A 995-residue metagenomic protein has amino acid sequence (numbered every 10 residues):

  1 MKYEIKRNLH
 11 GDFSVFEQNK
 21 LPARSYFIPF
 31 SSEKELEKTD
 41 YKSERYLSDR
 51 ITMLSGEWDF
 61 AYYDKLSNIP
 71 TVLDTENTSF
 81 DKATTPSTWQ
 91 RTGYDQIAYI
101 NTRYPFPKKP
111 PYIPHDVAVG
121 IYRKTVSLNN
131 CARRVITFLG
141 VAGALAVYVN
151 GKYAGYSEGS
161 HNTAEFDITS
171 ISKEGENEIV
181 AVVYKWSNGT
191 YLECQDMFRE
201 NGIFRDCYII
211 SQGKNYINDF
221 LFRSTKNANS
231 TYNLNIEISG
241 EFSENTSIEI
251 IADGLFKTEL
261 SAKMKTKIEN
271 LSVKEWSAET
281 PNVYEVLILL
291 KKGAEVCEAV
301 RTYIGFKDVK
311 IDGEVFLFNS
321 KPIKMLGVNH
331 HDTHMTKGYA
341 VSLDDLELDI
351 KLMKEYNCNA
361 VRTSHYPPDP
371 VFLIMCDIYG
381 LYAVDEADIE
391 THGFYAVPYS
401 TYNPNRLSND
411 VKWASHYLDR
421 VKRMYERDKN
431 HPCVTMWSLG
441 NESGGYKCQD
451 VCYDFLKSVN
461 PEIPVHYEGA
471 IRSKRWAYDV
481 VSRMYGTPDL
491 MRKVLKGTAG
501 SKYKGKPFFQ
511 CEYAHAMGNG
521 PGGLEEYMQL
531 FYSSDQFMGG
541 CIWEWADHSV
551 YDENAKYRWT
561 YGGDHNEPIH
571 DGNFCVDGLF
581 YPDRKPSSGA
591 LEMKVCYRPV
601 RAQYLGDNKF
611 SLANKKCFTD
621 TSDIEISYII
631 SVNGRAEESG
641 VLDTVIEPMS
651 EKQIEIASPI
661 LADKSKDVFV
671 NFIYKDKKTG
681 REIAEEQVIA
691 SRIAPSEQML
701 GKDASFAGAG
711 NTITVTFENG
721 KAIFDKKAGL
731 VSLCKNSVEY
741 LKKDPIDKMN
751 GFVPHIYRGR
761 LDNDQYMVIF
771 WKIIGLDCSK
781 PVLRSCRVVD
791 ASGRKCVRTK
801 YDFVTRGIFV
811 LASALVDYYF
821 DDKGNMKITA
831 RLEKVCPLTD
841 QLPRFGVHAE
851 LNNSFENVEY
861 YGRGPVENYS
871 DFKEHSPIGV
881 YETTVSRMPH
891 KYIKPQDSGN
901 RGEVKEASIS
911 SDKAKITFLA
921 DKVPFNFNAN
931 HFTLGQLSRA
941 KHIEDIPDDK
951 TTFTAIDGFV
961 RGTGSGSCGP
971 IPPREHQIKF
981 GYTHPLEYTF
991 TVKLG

Functional and structural regions predicted by a protein language model:
K2-Y46, I100, Y191, E295-S611 (+2 more regions): Extended substrate-binding grooves/exosites of carbohydrate-active enzymes
Y3-E17, L21, E44-R45, D59-Y63 (+6 more regions): Accessory beta-strand-rich segments of carbohydrate-active enzymes
R91-G93, G140, K185, S277 (+2 more regions): Beta-strand/loop-rich accessory regions of lumenal/periplasmic or secreted enzymes, predominantly carbohydrate-active
R91-Q96, R103-Y112, E158-S160, I168 (+13 more regions): An acidic-aromatic loop/edge-strand motif
K173-E176, S239-K310, V668-F672, D676-K702: Extended acidic/polar, glycine-enriched regions that form or flank non-catalytic beta-rich accessory modules
D196-Y216, K556-Y604, N608-F610, K615-D623 (+4 more regions): Catalytic cores of secreted or luminal carbohydrate-active enzymes
G240-T246, C617-I624, P837-Q841: A short beta-turn/strand-edge loop motif at beta-sheet boundaries
T258-L271, G634-K664: Intrinsically disordered, low-complexity Pro/Gly/Ser/Thr-rich segments with frequent PxxP/GP/PP motifs and embedded
